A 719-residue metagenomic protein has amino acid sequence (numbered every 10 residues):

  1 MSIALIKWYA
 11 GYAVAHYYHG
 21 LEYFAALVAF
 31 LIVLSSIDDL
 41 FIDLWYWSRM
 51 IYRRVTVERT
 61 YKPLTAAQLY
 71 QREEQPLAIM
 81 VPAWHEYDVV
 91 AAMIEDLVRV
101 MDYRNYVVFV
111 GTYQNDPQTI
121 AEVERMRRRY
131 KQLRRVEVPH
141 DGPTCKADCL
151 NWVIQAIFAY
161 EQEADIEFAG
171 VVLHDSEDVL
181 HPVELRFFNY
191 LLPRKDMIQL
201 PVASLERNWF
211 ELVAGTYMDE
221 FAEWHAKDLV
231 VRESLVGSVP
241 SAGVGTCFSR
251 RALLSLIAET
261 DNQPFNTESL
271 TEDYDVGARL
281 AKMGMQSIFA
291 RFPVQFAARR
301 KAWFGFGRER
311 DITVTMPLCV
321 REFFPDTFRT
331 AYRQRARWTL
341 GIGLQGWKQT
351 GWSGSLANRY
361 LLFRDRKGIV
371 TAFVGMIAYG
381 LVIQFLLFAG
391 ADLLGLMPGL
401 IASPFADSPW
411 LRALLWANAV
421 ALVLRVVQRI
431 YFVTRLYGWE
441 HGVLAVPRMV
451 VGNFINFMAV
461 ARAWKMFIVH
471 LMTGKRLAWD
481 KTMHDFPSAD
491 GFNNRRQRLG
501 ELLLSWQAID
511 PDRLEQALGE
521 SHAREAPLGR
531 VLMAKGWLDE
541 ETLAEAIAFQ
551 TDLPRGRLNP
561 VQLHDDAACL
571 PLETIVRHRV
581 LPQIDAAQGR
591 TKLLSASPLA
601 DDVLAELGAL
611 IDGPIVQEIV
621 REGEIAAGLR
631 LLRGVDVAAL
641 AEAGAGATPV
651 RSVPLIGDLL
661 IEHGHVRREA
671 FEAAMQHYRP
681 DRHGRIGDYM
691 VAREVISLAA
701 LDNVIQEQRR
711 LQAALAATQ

Functional and structural regions predicted by a protein language model:
S2-D88, A92-E95: N-proximal low-complexity "stem/linker" segments adjacent to membrane-targeting elements
V14-E22, T315-P317, I430-H441, I575: Short, charged/polar, low-complexity loop and linker segments that flank or interrupt alpha-helical bundles
A26-L31, T330, S408-W416: Alpha-helical transmembrane segments
F41-A66, Y70, G351-R498: Juxtamembrane C-terminal module of membrane proteins
V55-A336: Internal catalytic domains of large membrane-associated glycosyltransferases
P63-Q114, V171-S176, G452-D485, A489-R498 (+3 more regions): Acidic, Ser/Thr-rich low-complexity segments on the non-lumenal side of membrane proteins
R333-S355: Short, charged cytosolic
F486-Q719: Non-catalytic accessory regions
